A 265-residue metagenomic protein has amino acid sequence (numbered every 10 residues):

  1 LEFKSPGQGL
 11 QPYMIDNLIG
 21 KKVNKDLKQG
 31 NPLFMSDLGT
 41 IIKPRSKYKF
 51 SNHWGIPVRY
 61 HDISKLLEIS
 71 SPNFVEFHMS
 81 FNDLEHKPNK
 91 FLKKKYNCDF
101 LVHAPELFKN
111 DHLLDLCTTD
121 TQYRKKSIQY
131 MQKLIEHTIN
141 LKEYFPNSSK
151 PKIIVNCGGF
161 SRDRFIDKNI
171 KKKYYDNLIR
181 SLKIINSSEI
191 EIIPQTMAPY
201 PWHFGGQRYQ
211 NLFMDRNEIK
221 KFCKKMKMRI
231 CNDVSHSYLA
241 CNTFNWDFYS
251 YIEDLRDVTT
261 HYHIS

Functional and structural regions predicted by a protein language model:
L1-Y48, V58: Catalytic cores and adjacent flexible loops of soluble metabolic enzymes that perform enolate/carbanion chemistry on
G30, H103, S127, T138 (+3 more regions): Conserved, mostly hydrophobic/aromatic
T40-E136, M228: N-terminal pre-domain/capping segments
K49-P57, P72-E76, N97-L101, K150-I154 (+4 more regions): Structural preference for beta-strand elements that scaffold enzyme active sites
P57-L66, F74-F91, S161-F165, Y200-F204 (+2 more regions): Acidic-and-aromatic substrate-binding clefts and catalytic sites of carbohydrate-active enzymes
E106, A198, H236: Short, glycine/acidic-enriched loop or turn micro-motifs at the edges of active sites
C117-R229, L239: Active-site acidic/histidine proton-transfer and metal-coordination neighborhood in alpha/beta enzyme cores
L239-S265: A short alpha/beta connector and helix-capping loop motif
